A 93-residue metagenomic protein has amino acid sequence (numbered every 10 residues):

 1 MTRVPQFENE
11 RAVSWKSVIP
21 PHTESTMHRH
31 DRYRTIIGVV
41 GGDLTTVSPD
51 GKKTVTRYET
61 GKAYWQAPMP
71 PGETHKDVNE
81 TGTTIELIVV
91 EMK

Functional and structural regions predicted by a protein language model:
M1-M27, D31-I36, V89: A short glycine-rich, His/Asp/Glu-containing loop-to-beta-strand
E8-R11, G51-P70: Short acidic-glycine-tyrosine-enriched beta hairpin
S14-K16, L44-T46, Q66, L87-V89: Short hydrophobic/aromatic-rich beta-strand segments that constitute the beta-sheet cores of beta-sandwich/beta-barrel
S17, S25-H30, T46-S48, V55-R57 (+1 more regions): Short histidine-centered beta-strand/loop micro-motifs that create catalytic or ligand/metal-coordination sites
P21, V40, E59-G61: Short, flexible surface segments
H22-S25, K62-D77: Histidine-centered metal-chelating micro-motifs
H30-D50: Glycine- and acidic-residue-biased ligand/ion/polar-headgroup-sensing regions
P70-M92: Ligand-binding loop in jelly-roll beta-barrel domains
